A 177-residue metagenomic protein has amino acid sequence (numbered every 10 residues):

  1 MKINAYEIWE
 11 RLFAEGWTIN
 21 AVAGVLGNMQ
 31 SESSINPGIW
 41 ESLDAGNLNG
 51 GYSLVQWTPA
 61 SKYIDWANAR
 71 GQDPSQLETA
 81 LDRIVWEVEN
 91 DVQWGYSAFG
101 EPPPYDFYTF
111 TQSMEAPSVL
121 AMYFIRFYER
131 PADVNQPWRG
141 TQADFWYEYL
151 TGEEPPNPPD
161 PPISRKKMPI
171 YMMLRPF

Functional and structural regions predicted by a protein language model:
M1-I3, E7, S33-A116: Peptidoglycan-targeting cell-wall enzymes and recognition modules
M1-M29: Export/targeting segments at the very N-terminus of extracytoplasmic proteins
W9, L26-M29, L81, V85 (+2 more regions): Non-transmembrane alpha-helical segments in soluble domains of secreted/periplasmic/extracellular proteins
L12-G16, M29-I39, S61, V85-Y96 (+2 more regions): Sec/Tat-exported extracytoplasmic proteins
P59-P74, A80-L81, G140-I163: Hydrophobic transmembrane alpha-helix bundles
T109-P159: Active-site or metal-binding loop neighborhoods of secreted/extracellular toxin and effector enzymes
D160-F177: Enriched but not universal
